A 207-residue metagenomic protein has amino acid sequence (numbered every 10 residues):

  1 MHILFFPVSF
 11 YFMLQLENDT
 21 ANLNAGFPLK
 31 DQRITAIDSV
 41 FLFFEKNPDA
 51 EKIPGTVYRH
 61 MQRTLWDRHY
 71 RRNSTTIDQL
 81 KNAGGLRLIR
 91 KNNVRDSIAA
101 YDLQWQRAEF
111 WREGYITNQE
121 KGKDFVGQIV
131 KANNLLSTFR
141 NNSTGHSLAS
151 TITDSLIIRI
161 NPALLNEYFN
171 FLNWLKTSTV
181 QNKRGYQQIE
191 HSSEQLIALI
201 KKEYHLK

Functional and structural regions predicted by a protein language model:
H2-K207: Long, hydrophobic alpha-helical segments that serve as membrane-spanning/inserting helices
